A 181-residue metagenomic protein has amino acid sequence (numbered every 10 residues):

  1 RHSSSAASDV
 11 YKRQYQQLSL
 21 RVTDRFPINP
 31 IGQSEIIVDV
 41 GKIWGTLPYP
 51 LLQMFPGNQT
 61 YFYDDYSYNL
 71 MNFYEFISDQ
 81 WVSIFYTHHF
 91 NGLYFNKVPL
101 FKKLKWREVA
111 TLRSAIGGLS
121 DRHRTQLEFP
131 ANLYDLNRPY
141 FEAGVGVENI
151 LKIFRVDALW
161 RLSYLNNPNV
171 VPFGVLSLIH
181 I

Functional and structural regions predicted by a protein language model:
R1, S8, Q16-L20, D24 (+5 more regions): Transmembrane beta-barrel strands of outer-membrane/channel proteins
R1-A7, Y11, I179-H180: Single conserved hydrophobic/aromatic residue that forms the stacking wall/gate of nucleotide- or nucleobase-binding
S8-D9, L70-F73, F129-L133, S163-L165: Extracellular loop and loop/strand-boundary signature of outer-membrane beta-barrel proteins
S8-K102: C-terminal outer-membrane beta-barrel translocator/porin domains of Gram-negative envelope proteins and their
K12-Q14, F76-S78, D135-P139, N167-N169: Short sequence motifs at beta-strands and strand-loop junctions characteristic of Gram-negative outer-membrane
T46-M54, R122-Q126, P168: Outer-membrane beta-barrel and related beta-rich outer-membrane complex signature in Gram-negative bacteria
K103-V145: Outer-membrane beta-barrel transmembrane domain signature
V170-I179: Outer-membrane beta-barrel "beta-signal"
